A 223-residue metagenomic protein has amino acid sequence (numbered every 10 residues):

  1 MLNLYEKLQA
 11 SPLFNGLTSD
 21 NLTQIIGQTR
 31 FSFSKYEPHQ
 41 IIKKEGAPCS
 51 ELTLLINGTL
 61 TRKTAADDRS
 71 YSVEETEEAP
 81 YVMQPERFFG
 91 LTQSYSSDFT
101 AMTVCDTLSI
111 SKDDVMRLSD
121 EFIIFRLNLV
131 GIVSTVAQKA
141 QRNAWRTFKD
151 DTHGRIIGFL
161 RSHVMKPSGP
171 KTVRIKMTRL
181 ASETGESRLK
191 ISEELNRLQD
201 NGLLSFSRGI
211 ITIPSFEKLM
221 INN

Functional and structural regions predicted by a protein language model:
M1-F33, E37, Y81-V82, E86-G90: Cyclic nucleotide-binding regulatory module and flanking cytosolic helices
Y36, L55, I213: Conserved catalytic Walker-motif region of ABC-type ATPase nucleotide-binding domains
Q40-M102: Cyclic nucleotide-binding regulatory domains
D68-S70, D114-R117, M220: Short, surface-exposed beta-strand-loop junctions and turns on beta-sheet-rich folds
D120-R188: Polybasic "coupling" helices that flank or enter modular domains
R161-N223: Phosphate-/nucleic-acid-contacting segments
